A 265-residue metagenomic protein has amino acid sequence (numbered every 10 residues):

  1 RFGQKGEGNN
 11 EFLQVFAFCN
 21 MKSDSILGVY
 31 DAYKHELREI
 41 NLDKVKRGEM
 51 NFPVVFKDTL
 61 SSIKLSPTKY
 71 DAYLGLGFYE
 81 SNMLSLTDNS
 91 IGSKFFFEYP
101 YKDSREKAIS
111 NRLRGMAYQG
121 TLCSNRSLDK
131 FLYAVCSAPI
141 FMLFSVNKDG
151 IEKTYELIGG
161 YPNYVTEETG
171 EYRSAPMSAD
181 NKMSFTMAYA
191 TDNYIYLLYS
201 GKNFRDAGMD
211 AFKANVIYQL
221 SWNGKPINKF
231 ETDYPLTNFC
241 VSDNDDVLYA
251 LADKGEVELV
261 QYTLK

Functional and structural regions predicted by a protein language model:
R1-F12, F52-L60, S93-A117, E152-A179 (+1 more regions): Surface-exposed loop and turn segments in beta-propeller and other repeat-based domains that flank or scaffold
R1-G28, A32, F56, D233-V241: Blade-loop segments of beta-propeller domains
L13-Q14, Y30-L76, E80-S81: Asp-box/WD-like beta-propeller blade repeats and closely related beta-sheet repeat scaffolds
F16-S23, S62-K69, R112-D129, A134-V135 (+2 more regions): Structural signature of eukaryotic scaffold interfaces centered on beta-propeller domains
G28-Y33, L74-Y79, N125, Y133-C136 (+2 more regions): Conserved beta-strand positions in repeat-built beta-propeller and related beta-rich domains
S85-N89, D210-K225, T263: Beta-propeller blade signature
M177-Q219: Loop/turn-rich, solvent-exposed surfaces of beta-rich toroidal or solenoidal domains
C240, D246-K265: Blade-level signature of beta-propeller repeat domains, shared across WD40, Kelch, NHL, RCC1 and BNR/Asp-box propellers
